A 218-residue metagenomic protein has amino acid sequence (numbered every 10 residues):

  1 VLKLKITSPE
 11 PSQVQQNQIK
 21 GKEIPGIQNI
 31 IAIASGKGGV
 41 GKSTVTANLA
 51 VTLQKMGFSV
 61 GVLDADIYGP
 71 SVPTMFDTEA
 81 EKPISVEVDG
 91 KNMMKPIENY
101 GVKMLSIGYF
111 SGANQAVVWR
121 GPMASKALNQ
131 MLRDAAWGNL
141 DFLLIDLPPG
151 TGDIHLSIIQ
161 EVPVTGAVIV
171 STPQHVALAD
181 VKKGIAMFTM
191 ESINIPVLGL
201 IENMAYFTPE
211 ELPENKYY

Functional and structural regions predicted by a protein language model:
V1-S35, E81: Extreme N-terminal, non-catalytic leader segments that precede Walker-type/kinase nucleotide-binding cores
L2, S59-V60, V197-L198: Hydrophobic anchor at the start of a short beta-strand that flanks the dinucleotide cofactor-binding loop
I27, G38, D64, V72 (+5 more regions): Residue-level signature of catalytic and energy-coupling elements of molecular machines, predominantly ATP/GTP-dependent
I30-D66: Walker A/P-loop phosphate-binding motif and the immediately C-terminal alpha-helix
G39-N48, P70-S71, L147-H155, L178-D180: Short glycine/serine/threonine-rich phosphate/pyrophosphate-binding segments that cradle anionic phosphate groups
L53, S59-N114: Phosphate-binding loop that captures ATP/GTP phosphates
P83-V86, I107-M123, N129-S157: Switch II (G3) loop of P-loop NTPases
D141-F142, P148-Y218: Conserved catalytic-core segment of NTP-binding enzymes
